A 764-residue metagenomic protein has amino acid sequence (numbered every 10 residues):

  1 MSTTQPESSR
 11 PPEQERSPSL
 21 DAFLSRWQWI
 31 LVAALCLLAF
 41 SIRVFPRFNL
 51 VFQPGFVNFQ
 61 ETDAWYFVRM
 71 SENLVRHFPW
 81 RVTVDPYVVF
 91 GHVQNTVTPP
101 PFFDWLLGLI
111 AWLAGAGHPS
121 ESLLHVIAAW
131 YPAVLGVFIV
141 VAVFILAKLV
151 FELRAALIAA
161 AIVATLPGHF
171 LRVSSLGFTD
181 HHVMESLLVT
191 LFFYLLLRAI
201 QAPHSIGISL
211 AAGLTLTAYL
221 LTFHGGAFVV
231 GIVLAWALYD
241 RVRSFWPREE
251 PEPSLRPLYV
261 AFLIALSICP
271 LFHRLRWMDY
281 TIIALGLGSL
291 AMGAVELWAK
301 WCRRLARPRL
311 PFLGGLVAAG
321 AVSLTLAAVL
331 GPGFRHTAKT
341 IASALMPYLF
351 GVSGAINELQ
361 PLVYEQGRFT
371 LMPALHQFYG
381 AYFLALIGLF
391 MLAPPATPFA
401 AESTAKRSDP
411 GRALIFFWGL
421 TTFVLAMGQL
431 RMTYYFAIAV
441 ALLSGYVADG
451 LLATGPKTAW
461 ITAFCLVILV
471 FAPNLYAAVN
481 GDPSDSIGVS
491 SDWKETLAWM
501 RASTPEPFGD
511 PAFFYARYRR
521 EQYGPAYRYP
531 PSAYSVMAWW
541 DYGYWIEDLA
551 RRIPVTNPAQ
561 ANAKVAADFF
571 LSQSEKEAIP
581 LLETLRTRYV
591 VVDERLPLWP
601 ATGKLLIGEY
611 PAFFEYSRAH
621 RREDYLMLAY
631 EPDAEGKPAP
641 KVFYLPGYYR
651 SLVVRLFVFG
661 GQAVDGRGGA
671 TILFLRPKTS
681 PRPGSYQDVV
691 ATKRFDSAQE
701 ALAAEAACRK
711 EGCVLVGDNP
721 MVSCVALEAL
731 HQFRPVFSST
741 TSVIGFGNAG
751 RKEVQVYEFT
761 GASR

Functional and structural regions predicted by a protein language model:
M1-F52, T62, L297-G320, L451-L466 (+1 more regions): Start-transfer (signal-anchor) and selected internal transmembrane alpha helices of multi-pass inner/ER membrane
Q5-P12, P18, F464-R764: Extracytoplasmic
F23-A64, R76, P86, A161-G168 (+3 more regions): Transmembrane signal-anchor helices characteristic of membrane glycosylation enzymes that use polyprenol
L35-R43, Y131-L149, A155-Q201, S205-V242 (+3 more regions): Membrane-embedded helix bundles of polyisoprenyl
V44-V150, R154-I162, L166-T190, Y219: Active-site lumenal/periplasmic loops and adjacent helix-entry segments of GT-C-fold, multi-pass membrane
V229-G314, A448-T454: Perimembrane helix-loop-helix junctions
T281-E296, L313-A400, G411-I415: Alpha-helical transmembrane segments at the extracellular/periplasmic loop-to-helix junctions of multi-pass membrane
T421, A426-P456: Hydrophobic/aromatic-rich transmembrane helices and adjacent perimembrane loops
